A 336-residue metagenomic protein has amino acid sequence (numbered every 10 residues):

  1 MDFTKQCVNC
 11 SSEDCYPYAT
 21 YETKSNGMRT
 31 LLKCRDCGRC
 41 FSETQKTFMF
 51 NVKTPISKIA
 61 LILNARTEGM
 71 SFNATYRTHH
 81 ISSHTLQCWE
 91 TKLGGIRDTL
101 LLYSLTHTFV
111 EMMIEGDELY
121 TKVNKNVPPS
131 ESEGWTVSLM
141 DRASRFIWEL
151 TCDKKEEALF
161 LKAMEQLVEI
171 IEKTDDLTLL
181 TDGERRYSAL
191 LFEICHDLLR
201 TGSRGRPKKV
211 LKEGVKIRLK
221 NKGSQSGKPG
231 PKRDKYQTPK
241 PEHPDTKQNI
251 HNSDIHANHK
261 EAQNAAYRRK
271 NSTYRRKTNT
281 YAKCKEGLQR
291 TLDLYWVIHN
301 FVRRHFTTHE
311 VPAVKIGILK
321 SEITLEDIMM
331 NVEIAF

Functional and structural regions predicted by a protein language model:
M1-F336: Residue-level recognition of single "structural anchor" positions that define or cap local secondary structure
